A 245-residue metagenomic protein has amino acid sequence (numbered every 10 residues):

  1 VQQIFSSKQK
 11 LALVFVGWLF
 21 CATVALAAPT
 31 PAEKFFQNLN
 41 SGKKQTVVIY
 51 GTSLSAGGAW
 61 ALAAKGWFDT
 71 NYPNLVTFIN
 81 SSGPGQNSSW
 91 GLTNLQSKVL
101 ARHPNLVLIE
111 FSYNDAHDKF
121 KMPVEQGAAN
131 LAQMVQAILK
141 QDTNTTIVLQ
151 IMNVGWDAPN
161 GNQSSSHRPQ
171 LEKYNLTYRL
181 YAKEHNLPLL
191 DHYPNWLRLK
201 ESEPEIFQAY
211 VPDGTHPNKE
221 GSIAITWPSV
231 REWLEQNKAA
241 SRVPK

Functional and structural regions predicted by a protein language model:
V1-Q2, T23: Short intrinsically disordered, low-complexity coil segments enriched in acidic
Q2-L13: Bacterial N-terminal signal peptides that target proteins for export
S7-K8, V24, R242: Compositionally biased regions
A12-T23: Bacterial N-terminal signal peptides
A27-P84, N94-H103: Serine-esterase "nucleophile elbow" of acetyl-processing enzymes
L62-N74, W90-P244: Alpha-helical cap/lid subdomain in secreted, periplasmic, or secretory-pathway luminal O-acyl-processing enzymes
